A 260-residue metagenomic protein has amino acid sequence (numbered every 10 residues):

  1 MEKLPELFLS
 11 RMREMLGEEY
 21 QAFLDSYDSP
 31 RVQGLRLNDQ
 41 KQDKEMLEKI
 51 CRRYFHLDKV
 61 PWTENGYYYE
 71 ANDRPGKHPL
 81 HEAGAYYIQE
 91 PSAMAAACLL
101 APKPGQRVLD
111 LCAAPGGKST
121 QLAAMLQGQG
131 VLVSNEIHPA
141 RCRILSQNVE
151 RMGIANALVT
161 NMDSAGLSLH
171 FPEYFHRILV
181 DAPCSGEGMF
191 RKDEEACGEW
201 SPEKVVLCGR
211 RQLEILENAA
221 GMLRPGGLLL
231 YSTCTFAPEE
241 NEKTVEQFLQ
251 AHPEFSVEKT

Functional and structural regions predicted by a protein language model:
M1-T260: S-adenosylmethionine
